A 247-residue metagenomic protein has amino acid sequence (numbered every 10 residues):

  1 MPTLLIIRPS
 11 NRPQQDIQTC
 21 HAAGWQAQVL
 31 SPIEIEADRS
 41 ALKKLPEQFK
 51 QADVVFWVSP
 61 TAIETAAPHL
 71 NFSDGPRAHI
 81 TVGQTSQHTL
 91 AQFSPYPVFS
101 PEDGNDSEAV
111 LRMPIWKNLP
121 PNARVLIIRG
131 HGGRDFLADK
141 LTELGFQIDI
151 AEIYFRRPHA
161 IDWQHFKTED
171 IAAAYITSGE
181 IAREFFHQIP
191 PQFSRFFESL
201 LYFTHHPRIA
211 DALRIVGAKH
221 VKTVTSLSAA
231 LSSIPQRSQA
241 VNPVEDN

Functional and structural regions predicted by a protein language model:
M1-N247: Signature of uroporphyrinogen-III synthase
